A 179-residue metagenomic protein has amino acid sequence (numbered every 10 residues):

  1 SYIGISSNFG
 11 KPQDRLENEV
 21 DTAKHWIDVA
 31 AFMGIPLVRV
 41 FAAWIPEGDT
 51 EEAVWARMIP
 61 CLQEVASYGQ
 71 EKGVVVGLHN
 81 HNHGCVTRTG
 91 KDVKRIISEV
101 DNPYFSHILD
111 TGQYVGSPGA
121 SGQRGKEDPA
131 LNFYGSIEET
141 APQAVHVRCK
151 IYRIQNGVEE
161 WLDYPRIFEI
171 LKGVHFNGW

Functional and structural regions predicted by a protein language model:
S1-G4, P165-R166, L171-W179: Short, intrinsically disordered, charge-balanced linker/junction segments flanking boundaries in proteins
S1-V65, Q70-V75, Q113, N177: Structural motif corresponding to the early beta-alpha repeats
Q63-G173: Acidic/histidine-rich catalytic cores of soluble enzymes
